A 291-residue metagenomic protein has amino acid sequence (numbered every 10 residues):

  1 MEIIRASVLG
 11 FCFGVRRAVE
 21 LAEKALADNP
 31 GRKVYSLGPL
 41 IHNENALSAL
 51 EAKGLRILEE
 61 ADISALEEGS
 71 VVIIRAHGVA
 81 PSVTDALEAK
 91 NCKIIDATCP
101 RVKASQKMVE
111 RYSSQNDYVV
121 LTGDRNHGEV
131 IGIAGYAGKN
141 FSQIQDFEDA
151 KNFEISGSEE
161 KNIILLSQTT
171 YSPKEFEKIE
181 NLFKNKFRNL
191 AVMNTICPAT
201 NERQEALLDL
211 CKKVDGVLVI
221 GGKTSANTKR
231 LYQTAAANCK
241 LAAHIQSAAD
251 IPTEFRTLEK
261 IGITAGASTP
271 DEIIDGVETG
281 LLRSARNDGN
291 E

Functional and structural regions predicted by a protein language model:
M1-S284: The feature marks the mature, well-folded catalytic cores of soluble enzymes
R286-G289: A cross-taxon signal for low-complexity, glycine/charged-rich
